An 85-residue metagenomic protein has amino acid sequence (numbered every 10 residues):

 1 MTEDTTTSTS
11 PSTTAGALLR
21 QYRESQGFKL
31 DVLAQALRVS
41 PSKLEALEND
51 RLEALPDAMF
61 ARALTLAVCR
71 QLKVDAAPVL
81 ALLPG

Functional and structural regions predicted by a protein language model:
M1-G85: Cytosolic/nucleoplasmic/matrix-facing N-terminal domains/tails of membrane-anchored or organelle-targeted proteins
